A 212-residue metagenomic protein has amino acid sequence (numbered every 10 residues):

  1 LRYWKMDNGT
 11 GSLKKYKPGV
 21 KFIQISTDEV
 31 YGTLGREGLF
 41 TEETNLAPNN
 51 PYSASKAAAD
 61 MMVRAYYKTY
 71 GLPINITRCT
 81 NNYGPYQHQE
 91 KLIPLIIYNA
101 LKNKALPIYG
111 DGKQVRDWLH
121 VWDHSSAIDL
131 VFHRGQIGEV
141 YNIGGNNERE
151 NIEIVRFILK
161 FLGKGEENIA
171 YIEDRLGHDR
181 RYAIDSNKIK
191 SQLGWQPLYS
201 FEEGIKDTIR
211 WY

Functional and structural regions predicted by a protein language model:
L1-N82, W122: N-terminal Rossmann-like NAD(P)+-binding domain of SDR-like oxidoreductases, especially those catalyzing
K21, K56, K91, K188-K190: A general lysine-centric signal
T27-V30, N81-Q87, K113, H133 (+1 more regions): Active-site proximal helix/loop that lines the substrate pocket of Rossmann-like NAD(P)-dependent oxidoreductase domains
T33-G38, H88-Q89, D111: Conserved catalytic-core motifs of eukaryotic protein kinase domains, centered on the activation segment
A58, M62, Y66, I96 (+2 more regions): Hydrophobic alpha-helix immediately C-terminal to the catalytic Tyr-X-X-X-Lys motif of short-chain
T69-P73, Q89-E90, R134: Short coil/turn segments at alpha/beta junctions that flank glycine-rich nucleotide-binding fingerprints
P94, A100-Y212: C-terminal substrate-binding subdomain of Rossmann-fold SDR/epimerase-dehydratase oxidoreductases
